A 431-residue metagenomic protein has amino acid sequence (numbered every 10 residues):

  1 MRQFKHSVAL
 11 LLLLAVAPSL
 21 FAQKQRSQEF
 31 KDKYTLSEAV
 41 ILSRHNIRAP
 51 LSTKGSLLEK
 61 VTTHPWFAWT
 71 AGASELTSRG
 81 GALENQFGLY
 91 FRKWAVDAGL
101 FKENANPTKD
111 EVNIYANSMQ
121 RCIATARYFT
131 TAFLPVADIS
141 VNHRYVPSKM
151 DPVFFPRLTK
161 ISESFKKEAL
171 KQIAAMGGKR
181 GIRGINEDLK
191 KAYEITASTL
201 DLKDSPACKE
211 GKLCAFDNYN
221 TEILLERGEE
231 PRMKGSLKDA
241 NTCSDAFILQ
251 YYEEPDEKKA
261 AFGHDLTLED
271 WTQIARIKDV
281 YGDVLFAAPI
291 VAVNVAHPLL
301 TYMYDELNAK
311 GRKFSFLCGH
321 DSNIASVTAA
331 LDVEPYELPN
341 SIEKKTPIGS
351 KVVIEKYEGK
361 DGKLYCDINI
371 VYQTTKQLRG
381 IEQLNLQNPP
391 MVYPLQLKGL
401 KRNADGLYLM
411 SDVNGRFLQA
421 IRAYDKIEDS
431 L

Functional and structural regions predicted by a protein language model:
M1-A9: Bacterial N-terminal signal peptides that target proteins for export
L13-F21: Hydrophobic h-region of N-terminal signal peptides that target proteins for export in Gram-negative bacteria
Q23-E111, N117-S315, G319-L431: Signature for phosphate-centric chemistry
